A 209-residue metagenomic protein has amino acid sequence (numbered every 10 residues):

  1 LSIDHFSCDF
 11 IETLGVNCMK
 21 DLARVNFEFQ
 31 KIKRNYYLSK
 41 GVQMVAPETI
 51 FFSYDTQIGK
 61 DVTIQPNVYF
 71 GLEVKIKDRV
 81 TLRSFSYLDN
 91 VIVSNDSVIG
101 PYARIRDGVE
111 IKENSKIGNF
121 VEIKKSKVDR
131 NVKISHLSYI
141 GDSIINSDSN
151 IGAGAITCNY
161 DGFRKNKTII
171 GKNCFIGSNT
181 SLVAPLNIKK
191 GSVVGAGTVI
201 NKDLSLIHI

Functional and structural regions predicted by a protein language model:
L1-Q57: Conserved alpha/beta core of the MobA/IspD/sugar-nucleotide pyrophosphorylase nucleotidyltransferase superfamily
Q43-S205: Structural signal for interior beta-strand "rungs" in well-ordered beta-sheet cores of soluble enzyme domains
I207-I209: Conserved small/polar residues in nucleotide/adenosyl-binding loops
